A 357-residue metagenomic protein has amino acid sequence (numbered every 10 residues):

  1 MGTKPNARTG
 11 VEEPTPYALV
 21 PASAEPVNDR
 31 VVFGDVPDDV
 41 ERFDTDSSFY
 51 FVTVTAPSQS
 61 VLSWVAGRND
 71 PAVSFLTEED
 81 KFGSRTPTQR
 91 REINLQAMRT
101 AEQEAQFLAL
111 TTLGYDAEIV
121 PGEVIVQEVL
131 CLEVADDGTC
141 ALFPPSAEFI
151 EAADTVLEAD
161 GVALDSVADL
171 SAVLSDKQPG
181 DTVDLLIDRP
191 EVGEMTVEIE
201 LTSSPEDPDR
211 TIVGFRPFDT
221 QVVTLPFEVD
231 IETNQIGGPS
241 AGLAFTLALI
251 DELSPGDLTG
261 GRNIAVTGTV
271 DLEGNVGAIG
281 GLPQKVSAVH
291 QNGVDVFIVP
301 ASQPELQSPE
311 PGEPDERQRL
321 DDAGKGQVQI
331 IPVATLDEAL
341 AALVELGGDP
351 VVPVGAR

Functional and structural regions predicted by a protein language model:
M1-K4: Hydrophobic membrane-insertion alpha-helices, especially the h-region of bacterial N-terminal signal peptides
G10-F43, F51-T55, L76-E78, P87-D136 (+3 more regions): PDZ/PDZ-like peptide-tail recognition elements
L110, S146, A153, L185 (+5 more regions): Terminal peptide-recognition signature
V129-D154, A339: PDZ/PDZ-like domain micro-motif
F143-D169, V173, V286, H290-L306: Conserved PDZ fold ligand-binding element
S171-P217, R317-E338, A342-G348, P353-R357: PDZ-domain C-terminal substructure recognizer with occasional recognition of PDZ-binding tails
E252, I264, L272-P304: Glycine- and Gly-Pro-enriched alpha-helical subdomains that act as flexible, kink-prone "lid/hinge" or packing modules
I298-L320: BRCT (BRCA1 C-terminal) domain core and associated BRCT-interaction motifs
